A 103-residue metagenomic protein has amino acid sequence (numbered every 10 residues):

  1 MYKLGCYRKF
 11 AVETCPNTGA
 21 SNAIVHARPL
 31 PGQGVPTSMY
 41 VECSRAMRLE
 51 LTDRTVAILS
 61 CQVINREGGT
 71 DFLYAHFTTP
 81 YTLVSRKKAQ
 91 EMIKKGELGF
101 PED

Functional and structural regions predicted by a protein language model:
M1-G19: Structural detector for short beta-strands of small beta-barrel domains
C15-S21, G32, R66: Short, ordered beta-strand-loop transition motifs
S21-M39: Short, basic/aromatic beta-hairpin or loop at an interaction surface
P31, R45, C61-N65: Short glycine-rich, polar/acidic loop-and-turn segments at beta strand-coil junctions
G34-L51: Beta-strand/loop nucleic-acid-binding surfaces
M39, N65, F100-D103: Charged, low-complexity, intrinsically disordered terminal regions
R54-G69: Flexible glycine-rich surface loops and low-complexity tracts that mediate binding to linear polymers
L73-D103: Short peripheral tails and domain-boundary helices/loops at the edges of structured domains
